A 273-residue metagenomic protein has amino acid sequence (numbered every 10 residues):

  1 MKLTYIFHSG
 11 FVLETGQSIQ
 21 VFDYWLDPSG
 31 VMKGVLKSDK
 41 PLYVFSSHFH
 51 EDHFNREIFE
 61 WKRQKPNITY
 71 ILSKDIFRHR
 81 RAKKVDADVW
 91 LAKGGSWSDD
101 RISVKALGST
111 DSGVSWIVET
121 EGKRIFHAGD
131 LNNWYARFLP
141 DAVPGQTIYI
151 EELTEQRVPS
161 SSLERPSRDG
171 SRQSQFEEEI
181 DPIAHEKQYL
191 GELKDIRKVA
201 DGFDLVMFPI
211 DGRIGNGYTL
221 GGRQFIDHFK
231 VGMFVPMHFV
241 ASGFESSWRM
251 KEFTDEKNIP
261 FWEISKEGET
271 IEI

Functional and structural regions predicted by a protein language model:
M1-H8, R81-W97, S112, K194-A200 (+2 more regions): Binuclear metal-ion centers of metallo-dependent hydrolases, dominated by the metallo-beta-lactamase
K2-Y5, Q20-D23, I102-G108, R124-D130 (+1 more regions): Active-site-proximal beta-strand elements of phosphoester/diester hydrolases
G10-W61, L131-P159, G170-V199: Pre-active-site segment of Zn-dependent metallo-hydrolases
S18-Q20, Y43, T69, K123-I125 (+2 more regions): Structural motif
Y24-L26, H48-F49, D75-I76, S109 (+3 more regions): Active-site metal-binding loops of divalent metal-dependent hydrolases
K33-W97: Active-site HxH/HxHxD metal-binding segment of metal-dependent hydrolases
I71-I125, L131-Y135, A142-Q146, R168 (+2 more regions): Metallo-beta-lactamase
D201-R213: Short acidic, glycine-rich surface-loop motifs adjacent to enzyme active sites
